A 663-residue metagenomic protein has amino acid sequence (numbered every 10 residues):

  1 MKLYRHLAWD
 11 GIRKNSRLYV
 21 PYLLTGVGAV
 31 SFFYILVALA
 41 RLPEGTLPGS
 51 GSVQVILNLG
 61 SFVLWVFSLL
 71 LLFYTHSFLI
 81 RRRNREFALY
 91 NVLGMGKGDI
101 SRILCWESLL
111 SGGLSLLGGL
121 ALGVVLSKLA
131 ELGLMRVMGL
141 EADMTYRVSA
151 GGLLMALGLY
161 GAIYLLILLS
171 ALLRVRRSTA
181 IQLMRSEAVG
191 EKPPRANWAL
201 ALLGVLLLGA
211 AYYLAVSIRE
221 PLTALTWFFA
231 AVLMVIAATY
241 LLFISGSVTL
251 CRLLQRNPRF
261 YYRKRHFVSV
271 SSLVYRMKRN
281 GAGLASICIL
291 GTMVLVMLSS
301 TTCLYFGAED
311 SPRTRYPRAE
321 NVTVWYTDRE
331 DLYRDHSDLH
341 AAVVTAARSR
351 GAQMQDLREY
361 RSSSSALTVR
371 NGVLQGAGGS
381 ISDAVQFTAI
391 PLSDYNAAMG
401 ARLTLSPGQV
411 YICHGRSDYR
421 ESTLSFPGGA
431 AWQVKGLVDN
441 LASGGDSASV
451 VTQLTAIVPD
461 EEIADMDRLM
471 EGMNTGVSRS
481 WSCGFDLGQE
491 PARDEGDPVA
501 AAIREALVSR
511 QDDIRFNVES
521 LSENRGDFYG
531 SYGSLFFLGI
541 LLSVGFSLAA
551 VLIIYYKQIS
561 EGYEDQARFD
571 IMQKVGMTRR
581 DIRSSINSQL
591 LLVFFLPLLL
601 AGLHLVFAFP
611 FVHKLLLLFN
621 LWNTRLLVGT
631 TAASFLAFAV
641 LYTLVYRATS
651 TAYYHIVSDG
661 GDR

Functional and structural regions predicted by a protein language model:
M1-H6, R177-E191, Y563-E564, Y654-R663: Short cytosolic juxtamembrane segments of multi-pass membrane proteins
M1-V30, P193-W198, L207, L242-G291 (+1 more regions): N-terminal Sec/SRP start-transfer signal
R17-G45, S52-A88, S108-L122, I236 (+4 more regions): Hydrophobic alpha-helical transmembrane segments of multi-pass inner-membrane transport and secretion
Y19-L23, N58, L153-G158, W198-L202 (+2 more regions): Hydrophobic alpha-helical transmembrane segments
A38-S50, L120-G152, G209-T226, P597-G660: Short helix-loop junctions at transmembrane helix boundaries
L110-L254: Hydrophobic alpha-helical segments
S311-L548: Basic-flanked hydrophobic alpha-helices used for secretion and membrane insertion
